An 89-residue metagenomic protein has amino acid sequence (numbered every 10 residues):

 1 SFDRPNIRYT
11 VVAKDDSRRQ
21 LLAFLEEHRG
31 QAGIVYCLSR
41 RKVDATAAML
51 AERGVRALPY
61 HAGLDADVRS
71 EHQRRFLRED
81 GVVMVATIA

Functional and structural regions predicted by a protein language model:
S1-A89: Helicase motor core with emphasis on the C-terminal RecA-like subdomain
